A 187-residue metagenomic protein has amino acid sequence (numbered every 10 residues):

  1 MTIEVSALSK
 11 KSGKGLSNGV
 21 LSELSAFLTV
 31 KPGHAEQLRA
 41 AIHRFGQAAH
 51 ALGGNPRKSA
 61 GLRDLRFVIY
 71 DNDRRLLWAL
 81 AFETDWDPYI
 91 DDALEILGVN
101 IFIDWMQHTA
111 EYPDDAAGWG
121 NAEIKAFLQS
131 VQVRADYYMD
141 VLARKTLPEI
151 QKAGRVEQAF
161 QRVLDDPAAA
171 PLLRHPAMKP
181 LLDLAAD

Functional and structural regions predicted by a protein language model:
M1-R63, I69-R75, A81-P88, D114-D187: Short S/T/G/P-rich N-terminal loop/turn motif that feeds into the first structured element of a domain
G46-H50, L97-F102: A common structural junction motif
W86-V99: Helical (often loop-to-helix) elements that flank the catalytic cores of nucleotide-handling enzymes
G98-D114: Conserved short beta-strand edge segments in small beta-sheet-based binding/regulatory domains
